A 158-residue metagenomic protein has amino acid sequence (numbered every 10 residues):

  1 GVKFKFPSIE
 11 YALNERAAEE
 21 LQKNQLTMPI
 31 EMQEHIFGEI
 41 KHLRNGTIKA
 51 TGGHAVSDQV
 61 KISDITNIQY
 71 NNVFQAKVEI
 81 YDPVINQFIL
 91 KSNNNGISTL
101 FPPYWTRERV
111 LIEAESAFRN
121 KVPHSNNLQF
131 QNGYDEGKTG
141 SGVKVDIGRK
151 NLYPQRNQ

Functional and structural regions predicted by a protein language model:
G1-K5: Hydrophobic, gly/ala-rich membrane-insertion helices/peptides used by toxins and envelope proteins
E10-N14, A18-Q158: Functional cores of ribonucleases/endoribonucleases
